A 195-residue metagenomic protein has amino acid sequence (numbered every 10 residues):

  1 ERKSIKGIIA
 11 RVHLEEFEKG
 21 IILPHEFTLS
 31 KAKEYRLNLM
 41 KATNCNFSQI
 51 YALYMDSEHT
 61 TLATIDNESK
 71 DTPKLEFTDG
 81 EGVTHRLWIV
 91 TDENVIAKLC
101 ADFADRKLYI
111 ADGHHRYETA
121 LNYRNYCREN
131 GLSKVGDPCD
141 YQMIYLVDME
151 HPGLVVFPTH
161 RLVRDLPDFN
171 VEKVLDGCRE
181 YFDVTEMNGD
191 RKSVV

Functional and structural regions predicted by a protein language model:
E1-V195: Surface-exposed, charge/polar-rich loops and edge strands
